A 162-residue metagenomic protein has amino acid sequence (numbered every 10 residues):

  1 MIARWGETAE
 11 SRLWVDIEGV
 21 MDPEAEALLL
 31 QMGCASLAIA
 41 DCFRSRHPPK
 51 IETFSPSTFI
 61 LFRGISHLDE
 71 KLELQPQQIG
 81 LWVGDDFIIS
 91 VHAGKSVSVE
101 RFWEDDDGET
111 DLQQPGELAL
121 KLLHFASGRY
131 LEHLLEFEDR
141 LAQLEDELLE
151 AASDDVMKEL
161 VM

Functional and structural regions predicted by a protein language model:
M1-M162: Peripheral, non-transmembrane regulatory/ligand-interaction domains of membrane transport proteins
